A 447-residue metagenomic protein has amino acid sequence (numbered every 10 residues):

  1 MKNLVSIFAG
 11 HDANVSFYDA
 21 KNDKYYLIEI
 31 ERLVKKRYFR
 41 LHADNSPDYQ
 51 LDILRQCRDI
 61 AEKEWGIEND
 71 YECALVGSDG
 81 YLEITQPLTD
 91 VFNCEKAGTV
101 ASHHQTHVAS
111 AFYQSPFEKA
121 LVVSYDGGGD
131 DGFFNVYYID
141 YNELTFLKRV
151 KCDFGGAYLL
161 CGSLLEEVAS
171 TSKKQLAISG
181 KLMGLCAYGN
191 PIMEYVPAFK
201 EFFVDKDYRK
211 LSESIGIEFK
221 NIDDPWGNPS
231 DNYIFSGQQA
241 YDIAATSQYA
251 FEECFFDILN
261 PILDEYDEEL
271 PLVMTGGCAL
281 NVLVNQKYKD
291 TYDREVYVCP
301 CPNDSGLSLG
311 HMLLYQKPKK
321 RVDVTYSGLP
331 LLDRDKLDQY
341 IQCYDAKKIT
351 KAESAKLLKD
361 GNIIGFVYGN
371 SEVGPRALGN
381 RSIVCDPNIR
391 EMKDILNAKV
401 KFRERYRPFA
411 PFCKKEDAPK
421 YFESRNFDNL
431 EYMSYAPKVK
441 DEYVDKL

Functional and structural regions predicted by a protein language model:
L4-R37, Y81, T85-T99, Q105-F202 (+3 more regions): Flexible beta->alpha loop and helix N-cap segments adjacent to enzyme active/binding sites
L33-I67: N-terminal phosphate-binding loop and adjacent alpha-helix
L51-R58, Q105, Y158-C161, F251-L259: Short, hydrophobic/amphipathic alpha-helical packing segments that form internal helix faces or helix-helix interfaces
L54-I60, Y71-E83: N-terminal leader/propeptide and maturation segments of large enzyme subunits in energy/redox metabolism and hydrolases
W65-D79, E268-G277, I364-G365: Short glycine-rich phosphate-binding loop at a beta-alpha junction
G184, E194-T246: Active-site cores of enzymes that catalyze phosphoryl transfer or operate on phosphate-rich substrates
S236-I243, S247, F251, G276 (+2 more regions): Secondary-structure capping and boundary motifs in well-ordered enzyme cores
A245-L270: Phosphate/ATP-binding catalytic cores across multiple sugar-kinase/actin-like superfamilies, primarily ASKHA
